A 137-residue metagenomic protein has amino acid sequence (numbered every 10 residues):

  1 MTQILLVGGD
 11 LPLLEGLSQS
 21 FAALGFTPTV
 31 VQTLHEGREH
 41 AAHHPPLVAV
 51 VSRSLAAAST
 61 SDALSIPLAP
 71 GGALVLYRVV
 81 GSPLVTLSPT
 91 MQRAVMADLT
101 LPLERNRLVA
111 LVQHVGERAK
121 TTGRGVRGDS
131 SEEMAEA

Functional and structural regions predicted by a protein language model:
G8: Conserved acidic carboxylate
L11-V30: Two-component/phosphorelay signaling modules centered on CheY-like receiver
Q32-V48, A56: Acidic, metal-coordinating helix/loop segments flanking the phosphotransfer/catalytic sites of two-component signaling
A49, D98-L99: Two-component signal transduction core modules
A57, S61-D62, R78-D98: Alpha4 helix (beta4-alpha4-beta5 surface) of REC/receiver domains from two-component response regulators
T60-A73: Short amphipathic alpha-helix used as the core "switch/output" element in two-component signaling
L103-V112: C-terminal output helix
A119-A137: CheY-like receiver
